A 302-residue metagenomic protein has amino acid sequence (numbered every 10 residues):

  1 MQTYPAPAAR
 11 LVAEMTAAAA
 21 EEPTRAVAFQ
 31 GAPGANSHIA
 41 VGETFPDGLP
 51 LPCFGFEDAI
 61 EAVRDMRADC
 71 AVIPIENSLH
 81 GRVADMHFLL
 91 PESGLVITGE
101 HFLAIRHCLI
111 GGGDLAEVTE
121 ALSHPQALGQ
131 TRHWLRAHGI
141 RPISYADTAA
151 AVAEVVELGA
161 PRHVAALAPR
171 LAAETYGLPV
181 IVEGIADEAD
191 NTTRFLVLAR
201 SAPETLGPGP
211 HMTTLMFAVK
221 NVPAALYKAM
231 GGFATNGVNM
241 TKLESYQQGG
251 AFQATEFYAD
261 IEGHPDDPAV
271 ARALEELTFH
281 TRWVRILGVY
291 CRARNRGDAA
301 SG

Functional and structural regions predicted by a protein language model:
M1-G302: Domain-level signature for soluble enzymes in the chorismate/prephenate branch of the shikimate pathway
